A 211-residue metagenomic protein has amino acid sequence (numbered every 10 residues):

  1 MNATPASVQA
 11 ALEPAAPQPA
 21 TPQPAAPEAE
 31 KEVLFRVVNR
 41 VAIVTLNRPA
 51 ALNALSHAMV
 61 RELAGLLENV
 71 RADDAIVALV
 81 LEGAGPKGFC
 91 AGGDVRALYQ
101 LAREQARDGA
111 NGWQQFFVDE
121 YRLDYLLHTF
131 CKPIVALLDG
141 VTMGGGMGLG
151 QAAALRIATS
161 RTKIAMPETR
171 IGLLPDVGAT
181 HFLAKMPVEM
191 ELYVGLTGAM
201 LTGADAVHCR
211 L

Functional and structural regions predicted by a protein language model:
M1-P17, T21-E82, Y125: Conserved CoA-thioester-binding segment of acyl-CoA-metabolizing enzymes
N39, V44-N47, E62-R107, R122-L137 (+1 more regions): A structural preference for short, pocket-lining loop segments at secondary-structure junctions
L81, D94, L149-G150, D205-A206: Hydrophobic/aromatic residues within transmembrane alpha-helices of multi-pass small-molecule transporters
A110-G112, I157-P187: Short, flexible helix-coil linker/hinge segments at the edges of structured domains or between repeats
Q114-R122: Mechanochemical coupling/switch segment within NTP-driven translocation systems
Y121, G144-A152, H181, K185: Contiguous, well-ordered alpha-helical segments that form the cores/surfaces of helical PPI scaffolds
L127-I171, G198, G203: Glycine-rich beta-to-alpha active-site loop
V177-L211: Contiguous mid-protein beta-loop-alpha structural module that forms a pocket-lining wall or clamp of enzyme active
